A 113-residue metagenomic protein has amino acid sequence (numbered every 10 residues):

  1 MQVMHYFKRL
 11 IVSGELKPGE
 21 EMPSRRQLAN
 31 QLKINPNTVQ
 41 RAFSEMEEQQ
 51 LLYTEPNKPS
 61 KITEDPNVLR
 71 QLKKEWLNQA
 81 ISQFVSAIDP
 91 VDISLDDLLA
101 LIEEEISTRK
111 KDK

Functional and structural regions predicted by a protein language model:
R9, E45: Alpha-helical DNA-recognition elements
G14, Q50: Glycine-centered, phosphate/nucleic-acid-interacting loop/turn motifs that mediate DNA/RNA or nucleotide
E21-L32: A short alpha-helical element within helix-turn-helix/winged-helix DNA-binding domains across DNA-binding proteins
E21-M22, T54-N67: Short, Lys/Arg-rich nucleic-acid/phosphate-binding segment
N30, E47-E48: Alpha-helical residues within the helix-turn-helix
P66-V91: Conserved segment of winged-helix/HTH DNA-binding domains
D89-K113: C-terminal regulatory/oligomerization modules of transcriptional regulators
